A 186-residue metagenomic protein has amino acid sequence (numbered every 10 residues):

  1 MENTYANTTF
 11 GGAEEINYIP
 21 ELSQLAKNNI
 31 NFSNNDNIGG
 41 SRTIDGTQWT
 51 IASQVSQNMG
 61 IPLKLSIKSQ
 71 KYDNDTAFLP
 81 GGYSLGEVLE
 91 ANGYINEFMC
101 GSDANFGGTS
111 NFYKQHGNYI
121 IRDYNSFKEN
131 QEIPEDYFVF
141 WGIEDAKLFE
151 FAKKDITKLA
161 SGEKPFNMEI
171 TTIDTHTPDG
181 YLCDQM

Functional and structural regions predicted by a protein language model:
M1-M186: Soluble catalytic regions of membrane-associated enzymes that act on cell-envelope and secretory-pathway components
